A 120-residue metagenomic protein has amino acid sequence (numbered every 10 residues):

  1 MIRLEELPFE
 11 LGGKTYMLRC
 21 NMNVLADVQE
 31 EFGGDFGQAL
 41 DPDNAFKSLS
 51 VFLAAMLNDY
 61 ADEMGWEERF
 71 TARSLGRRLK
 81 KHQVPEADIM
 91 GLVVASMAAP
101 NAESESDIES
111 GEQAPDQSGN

Functional and structural regions predicted by a protein language model:
M1-E10, K14, A26, G33-K47 (+1 more regions): Charged interaction scaffolds used for protein-protein
Y16-L18: Short, isolated positions in well-ordered beta-strands
D27-E30, F52-L53: Short linear motifs at secondary-structure transitions and domain/linker junctions
